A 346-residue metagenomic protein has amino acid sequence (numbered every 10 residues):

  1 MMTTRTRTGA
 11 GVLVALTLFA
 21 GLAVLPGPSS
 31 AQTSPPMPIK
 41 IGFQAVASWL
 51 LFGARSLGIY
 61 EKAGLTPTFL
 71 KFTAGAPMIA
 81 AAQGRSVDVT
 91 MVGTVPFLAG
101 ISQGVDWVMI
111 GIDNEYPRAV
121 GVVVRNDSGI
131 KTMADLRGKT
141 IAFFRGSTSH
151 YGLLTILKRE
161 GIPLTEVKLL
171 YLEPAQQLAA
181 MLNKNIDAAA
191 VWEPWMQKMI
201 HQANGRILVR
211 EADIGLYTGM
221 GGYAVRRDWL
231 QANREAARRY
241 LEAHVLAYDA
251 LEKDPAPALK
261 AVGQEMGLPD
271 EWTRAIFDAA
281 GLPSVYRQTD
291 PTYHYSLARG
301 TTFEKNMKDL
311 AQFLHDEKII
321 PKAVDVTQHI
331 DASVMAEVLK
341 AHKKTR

Functional and structural regions predicted by a protein language model:
M2-A15: Bacterial N-terminal signal peptides that target proteins for export
V12-V24: Bacterial N-terminal signal peptides
L25-A31: Sec/Tat signal peptide C-region and signal peptidase I cleavage site
Q32-E173, Q177-N183, D187-E193, I207-E211 (+1 more regions): Short, glycine-/small- and polar/acidic-enriched structural segments that line small-molecule recognition paths
V95, L170, Q176-E271: Pocket-lining segment of extracytoplasmic ligand-binding domains
G138, H201, D331: Phosphate-coordinating loops and pocket residues in cytosolic domains that bind phosphorylated ligands
A232-I319: Secondary-structure end/capping motifs
K308-R346: Conserved C-terminal helix/tail region of periplasmic/extracytoplasmic solute-binding proteins
